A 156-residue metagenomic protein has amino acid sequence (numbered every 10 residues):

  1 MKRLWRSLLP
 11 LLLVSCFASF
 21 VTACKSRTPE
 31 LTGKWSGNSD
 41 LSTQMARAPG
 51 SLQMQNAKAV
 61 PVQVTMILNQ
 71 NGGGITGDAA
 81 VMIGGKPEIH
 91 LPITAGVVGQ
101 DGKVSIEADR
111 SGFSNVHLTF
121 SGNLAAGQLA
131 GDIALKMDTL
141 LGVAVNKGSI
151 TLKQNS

Functional and structural regions predicted by a protein language model:
M1-L11: Bacterial N-terminal signal peptides that target proteins for export
P10-S19: Bacterial N-terminal signal peptides
A23-S36, N69-G72, A126: N-terminal helix-cap/turn-to-beta initiation motif at the start of protein domains
T32-Q53: Post-signal peptide N-terminal segment of mature Sec-exported envelope proteins
G37, M54, G77-I83, S105-S111 (+1 more regions): Short beta-strand segments that buttress and anchor functional surface loops
R47-T94: N-terminal glycine/threonine-rich, aromatic-flanked beta-hairpin/loop signature
N56-Q63, P87-I89, F113-T119, A144-T151: Amphipathic hydrophobic-ligand
H90-K103, L124-S156: Edge beta-strand at a domain terminus
